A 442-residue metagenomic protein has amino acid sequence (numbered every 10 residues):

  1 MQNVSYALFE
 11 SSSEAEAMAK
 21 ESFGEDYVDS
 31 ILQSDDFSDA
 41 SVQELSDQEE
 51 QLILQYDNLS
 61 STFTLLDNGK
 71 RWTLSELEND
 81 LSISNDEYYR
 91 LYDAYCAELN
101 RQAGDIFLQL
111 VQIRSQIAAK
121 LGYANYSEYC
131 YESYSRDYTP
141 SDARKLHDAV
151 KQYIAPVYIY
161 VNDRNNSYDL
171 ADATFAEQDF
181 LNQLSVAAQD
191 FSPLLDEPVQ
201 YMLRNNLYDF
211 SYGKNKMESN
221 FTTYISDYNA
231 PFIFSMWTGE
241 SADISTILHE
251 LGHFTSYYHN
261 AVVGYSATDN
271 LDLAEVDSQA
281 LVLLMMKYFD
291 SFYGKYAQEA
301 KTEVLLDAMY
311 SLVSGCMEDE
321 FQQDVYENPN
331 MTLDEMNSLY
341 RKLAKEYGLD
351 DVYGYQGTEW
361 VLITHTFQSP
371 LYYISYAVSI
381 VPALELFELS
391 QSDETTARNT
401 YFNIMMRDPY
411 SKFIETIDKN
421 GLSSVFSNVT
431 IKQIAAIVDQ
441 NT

Functional and structural regions predicted by a protein language model:
M1-E177: A well-structured
L32, I247, S291, G315 (+2 more regions): C-terminal, non-catalytic "cap/extension" segments appended to globular domains
F107-A124, G252-V262, Q279-K295: Long, well-ordered alpha-helical segments
D148, Q152, D269-E299, E303-L306 (+2 more regions): Post-HExxH zinc-binding segment in Zn-dependent metallohydrolases
N165-Y228, E240-S241: Auxiliary, metal-adjacent structural segments of Zn-dependent hydrolase domains
N205, F232, A242-I244, E250 (+1 more regions): Conserved binding/catalytic microenvironments
F234-T238, F254-S266, V282, N328 (+1 more regions): ATPase nucleotide-binding head domains, primarily ABC-like/P-loop NTPase cores
T238-A261, S278, L283, F321 (+1 more regions): Active-site recognition of the HExxH zinc-binding catalytic motif
